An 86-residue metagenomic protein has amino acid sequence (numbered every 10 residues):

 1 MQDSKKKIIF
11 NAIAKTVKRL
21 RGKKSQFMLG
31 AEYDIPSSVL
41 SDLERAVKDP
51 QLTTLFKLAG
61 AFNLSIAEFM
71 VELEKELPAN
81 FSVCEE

Functional and structural regions predicted by a protein language model:
M1-K23: A short, Lys/Arg-rich alpha-helix, primarily the initiator
M1-Q2, K6, G60, M70-E86: Short, charged recognition helix plus adjacent turn of helix-turn-helix-like nucleic-acid-binding domains
K15, R19, D42, V71: DNA-binding alpha-helical recognition surfaces that contact promoter or target DNA
K23-D42: Short alpha-helical DNA-recognition segment
K23-S25, P50-T53: Residue-level signal for the short linker/turn that defines the boundary of a DNA-recognition helix
D34, R45-A46, N63: Central "turn" residue of the DNA-binding helix-turn-helix
T53-E68: DNA major-groove recognition helix of helix-turn-helix/homeodomain DNA-binding modules
